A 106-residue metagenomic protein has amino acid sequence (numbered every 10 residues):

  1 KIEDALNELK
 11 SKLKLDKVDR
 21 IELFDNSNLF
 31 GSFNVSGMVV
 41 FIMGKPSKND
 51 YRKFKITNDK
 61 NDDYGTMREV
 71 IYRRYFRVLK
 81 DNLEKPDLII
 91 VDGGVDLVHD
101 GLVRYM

Functional and structural regions predicted by a protein language model:
K1-M106: Acidic, glycine-enriched active-site microenvironments
